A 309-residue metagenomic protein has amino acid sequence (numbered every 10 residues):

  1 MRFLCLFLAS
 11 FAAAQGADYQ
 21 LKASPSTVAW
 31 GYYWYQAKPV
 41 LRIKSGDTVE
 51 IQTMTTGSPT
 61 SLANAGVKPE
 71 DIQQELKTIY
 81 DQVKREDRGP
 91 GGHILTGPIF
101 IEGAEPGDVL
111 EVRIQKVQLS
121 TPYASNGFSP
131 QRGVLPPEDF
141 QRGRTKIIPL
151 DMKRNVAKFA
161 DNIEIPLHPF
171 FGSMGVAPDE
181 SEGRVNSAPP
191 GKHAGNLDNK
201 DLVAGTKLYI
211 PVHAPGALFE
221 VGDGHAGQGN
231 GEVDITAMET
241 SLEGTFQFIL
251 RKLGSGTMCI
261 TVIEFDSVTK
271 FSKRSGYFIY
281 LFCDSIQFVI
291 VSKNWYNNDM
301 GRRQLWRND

Functional and structural regions predicted by a protein language model:
L6-A14: Hydrophobic h-region of N-terminal signal peptides that target proteins for export in Gram-negative bacteria
L21-R88: N-terminal, Lys/Arg-enriched amphipathic/low-complexity engagement segments that precede the first folded domain
K38-R42, A65, P98-E102, L197-D201: Short, surface-exposed secondary-structure edge patches
I51, V109-V112, I210: A generic structural signal for residues embedded in beta-strands
M54-P69, V117-F128, G216-A226: Short, Lys/Arg- and Gly-enriched loop/turn segments at beta-strand edges
P90-I94, F100, Q115-V203, Y209: Intrinsically disordered, low-complexity linker/loop segments enriched in Gly/Pro and charged/polar residues
P169-F171, G175-N196, K200-I286, N294-M300: Conserved mixed alpha/beta catalytic, RNA-binding, or beta-rich assembly cores of soluble enzyme, regulatory
